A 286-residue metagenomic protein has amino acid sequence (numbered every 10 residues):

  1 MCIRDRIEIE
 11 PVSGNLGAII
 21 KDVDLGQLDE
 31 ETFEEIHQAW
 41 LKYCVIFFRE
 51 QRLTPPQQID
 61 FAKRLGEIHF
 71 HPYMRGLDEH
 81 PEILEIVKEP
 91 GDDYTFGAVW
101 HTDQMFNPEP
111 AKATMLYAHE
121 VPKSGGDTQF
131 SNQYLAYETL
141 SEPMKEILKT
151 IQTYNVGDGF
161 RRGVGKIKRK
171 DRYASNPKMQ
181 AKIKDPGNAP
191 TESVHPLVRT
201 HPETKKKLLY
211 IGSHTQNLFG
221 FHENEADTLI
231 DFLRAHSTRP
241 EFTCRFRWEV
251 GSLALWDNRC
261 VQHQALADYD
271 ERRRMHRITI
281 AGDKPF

Functional and structural regions predicted by a protein language model:
R4-L253, N258-F286: Non-heme Fe(II) oxygenase catalytic core, chiefly the N-lobe of the double-stranded beta-helix
